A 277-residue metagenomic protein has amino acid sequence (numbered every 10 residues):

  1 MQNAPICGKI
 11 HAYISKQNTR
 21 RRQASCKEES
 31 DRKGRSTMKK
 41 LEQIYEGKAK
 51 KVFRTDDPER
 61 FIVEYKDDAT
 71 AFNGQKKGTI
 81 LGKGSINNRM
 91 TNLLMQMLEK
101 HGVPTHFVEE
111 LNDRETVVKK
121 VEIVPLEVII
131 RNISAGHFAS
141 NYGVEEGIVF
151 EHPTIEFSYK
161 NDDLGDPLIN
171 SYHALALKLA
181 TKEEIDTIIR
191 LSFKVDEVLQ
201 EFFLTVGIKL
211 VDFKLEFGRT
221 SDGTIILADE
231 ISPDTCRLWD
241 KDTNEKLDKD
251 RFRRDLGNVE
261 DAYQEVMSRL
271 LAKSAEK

Functional and structural regions predicted by a protein language model:
A4, G8, A12-I14, T19: Short hydrophobic alpha-helical segments enriched in small aliphatic residues
R20-T37: Short, Lys/Arg-enriched N-terminal segments with co-localized hydrophobic residues within the first ~10-30 amino acids
K39-Y159, L270: Active-site loop/lid in soluble adenylation, ligation, and acyl-transfer enzymes
Q75-S85, L168-L191: Short histidine-centered catalytic/ligand-binding loop motif
E109-R114, L204-R219: A short glycine-rich, hydrophobically flanked beta-strand micro-motif that places a catalytic Asp/Glu for divalent metal
I130, L210-D229: Conserved metal-phosphate-binding beta-hairpin within the catalytic cores of diverse ATP-dependent phosphoryl-transfer
L179-V211: A long amphipathic alpha-helix within ATP-dependent nucleotide-binding catalytic cores
I231-K277: C-terminal helix-cap and adjacent tail motif
